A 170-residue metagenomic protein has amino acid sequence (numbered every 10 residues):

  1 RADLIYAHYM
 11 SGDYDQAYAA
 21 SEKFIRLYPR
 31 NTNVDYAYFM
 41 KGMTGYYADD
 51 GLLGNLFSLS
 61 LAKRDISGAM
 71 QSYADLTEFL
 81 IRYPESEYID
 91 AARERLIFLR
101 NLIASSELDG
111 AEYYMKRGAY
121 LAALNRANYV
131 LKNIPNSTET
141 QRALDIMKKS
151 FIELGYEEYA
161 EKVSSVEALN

Functional and structural regions predicted by a protein language model:
R1-N170: Acidic, polar-rich low-complexity tracts and alpha-helical solenoid repeat scaffolds
